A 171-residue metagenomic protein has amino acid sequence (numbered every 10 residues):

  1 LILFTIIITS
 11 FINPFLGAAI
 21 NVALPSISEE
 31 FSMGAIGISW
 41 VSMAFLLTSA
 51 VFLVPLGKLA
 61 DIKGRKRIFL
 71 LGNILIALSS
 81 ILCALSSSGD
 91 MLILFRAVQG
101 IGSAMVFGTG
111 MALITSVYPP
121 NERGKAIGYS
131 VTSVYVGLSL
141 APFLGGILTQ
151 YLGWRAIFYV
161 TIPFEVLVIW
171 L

Functional and structural regions predicted by a protein language model:
L1-L171: Transmembrane-helix bundle of Major Facilitator Superfamily
